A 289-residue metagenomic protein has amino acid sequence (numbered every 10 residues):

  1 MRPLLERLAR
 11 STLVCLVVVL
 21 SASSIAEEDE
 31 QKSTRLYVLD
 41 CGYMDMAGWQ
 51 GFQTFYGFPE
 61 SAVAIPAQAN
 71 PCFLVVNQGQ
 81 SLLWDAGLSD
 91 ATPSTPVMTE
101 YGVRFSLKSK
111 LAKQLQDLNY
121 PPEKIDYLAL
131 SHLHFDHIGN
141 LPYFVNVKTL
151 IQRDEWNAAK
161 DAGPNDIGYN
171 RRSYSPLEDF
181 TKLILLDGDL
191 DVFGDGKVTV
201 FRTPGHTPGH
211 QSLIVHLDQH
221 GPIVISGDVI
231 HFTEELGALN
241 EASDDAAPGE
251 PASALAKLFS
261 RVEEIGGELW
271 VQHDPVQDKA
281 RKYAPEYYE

Functional and structural regions predicted by a protein language model:
M1-T12: Bacterial N-terminal signal peptides that target proteins for export
S11-L20: Bacterial N-terminal signal peptides
L20-S109, Q116, K124, H220-G227 (+2 more regions): Metallo-beta-lactamase
E27-E30, S106-K124, Q152-R202, E250-G266: Metallo-beta-lactamase
C41-G42, A86-L88, L133, D154 (+3 more regions): Active-site metal-binding loops of divalent metal-dependent hydrolases
D90, Y101-K113, I214, Q219-E289: Cap/insert and terminal regions of metallo-dependent hydrolase folds
P96-I151: Active-site metal-binding motif and surrounding structural segment of the metallo-beta-lactamase
F135-L141, G205, G209, K279-E289: Short, electropositive alpha-helical surface patch
